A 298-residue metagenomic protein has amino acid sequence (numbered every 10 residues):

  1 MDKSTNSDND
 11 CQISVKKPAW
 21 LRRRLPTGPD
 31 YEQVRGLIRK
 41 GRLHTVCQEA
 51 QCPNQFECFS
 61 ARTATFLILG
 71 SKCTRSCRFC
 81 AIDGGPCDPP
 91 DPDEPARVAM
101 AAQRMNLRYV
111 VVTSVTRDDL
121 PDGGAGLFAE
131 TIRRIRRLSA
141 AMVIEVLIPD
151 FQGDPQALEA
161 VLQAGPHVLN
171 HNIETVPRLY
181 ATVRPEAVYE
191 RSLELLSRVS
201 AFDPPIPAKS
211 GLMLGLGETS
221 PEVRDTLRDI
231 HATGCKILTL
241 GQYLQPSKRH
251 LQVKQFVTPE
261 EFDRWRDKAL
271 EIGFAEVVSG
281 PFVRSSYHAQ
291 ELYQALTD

Functional and structural regions predicted by a protein language model:
M1-T65, L69, A96, M100 (+5 more regions): Auxiliary Fe-S-binding modules of radical SAM enzymes
C52, C73, C77-C80: Short cysteine clusters
E57-S60, R78, I82-G85: Short functional micro-motifs and their immediate structural scaffolds
G84-V111: Conserved alpha-helical substructure of the radical SAM core
V110-E130, G217-E222: Conserved glycine-rich "GG(E/T)P / GGGxP" loop and the immediately following alpha-helix in the radical SAM core
V110-V112, I144, L169-H171, L238 (+1 more regions): Hydrophobic residues within beta-strands of alpha/beta enzymes
S114-G123, P177-R184, S247-R249: Glycine-rich, proline-tolerant flexible connector loops at the mouths of alpha/beta enzymes
V115-R117, P149, I173-V176, Q242-Y243 (+1 more regions): Short, ordered loop/turn segments at secondary-structure junctions
